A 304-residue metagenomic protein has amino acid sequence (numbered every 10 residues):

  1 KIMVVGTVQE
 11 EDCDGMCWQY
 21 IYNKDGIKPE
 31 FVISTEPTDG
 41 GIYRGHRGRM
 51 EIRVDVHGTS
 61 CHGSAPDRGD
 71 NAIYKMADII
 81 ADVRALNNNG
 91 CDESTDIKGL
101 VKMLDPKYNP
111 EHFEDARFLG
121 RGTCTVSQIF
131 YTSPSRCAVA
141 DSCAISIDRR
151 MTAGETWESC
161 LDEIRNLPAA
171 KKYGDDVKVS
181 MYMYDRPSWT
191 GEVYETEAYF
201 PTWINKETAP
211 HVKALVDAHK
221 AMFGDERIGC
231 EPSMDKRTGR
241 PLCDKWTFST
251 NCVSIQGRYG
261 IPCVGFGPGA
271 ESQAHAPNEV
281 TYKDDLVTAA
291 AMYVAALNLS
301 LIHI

Functional and structural regions predicted by a protein language model:
K1-E51, A116: Acidic/histidine-rich catalytic neighborhood of metal-dependent amide-processing enzymes
P37, R53-L301: Metal-dependent amide/peptide-bond hydrolase catalytic core, centered on the "pita-bread" metallohydrolase fold
